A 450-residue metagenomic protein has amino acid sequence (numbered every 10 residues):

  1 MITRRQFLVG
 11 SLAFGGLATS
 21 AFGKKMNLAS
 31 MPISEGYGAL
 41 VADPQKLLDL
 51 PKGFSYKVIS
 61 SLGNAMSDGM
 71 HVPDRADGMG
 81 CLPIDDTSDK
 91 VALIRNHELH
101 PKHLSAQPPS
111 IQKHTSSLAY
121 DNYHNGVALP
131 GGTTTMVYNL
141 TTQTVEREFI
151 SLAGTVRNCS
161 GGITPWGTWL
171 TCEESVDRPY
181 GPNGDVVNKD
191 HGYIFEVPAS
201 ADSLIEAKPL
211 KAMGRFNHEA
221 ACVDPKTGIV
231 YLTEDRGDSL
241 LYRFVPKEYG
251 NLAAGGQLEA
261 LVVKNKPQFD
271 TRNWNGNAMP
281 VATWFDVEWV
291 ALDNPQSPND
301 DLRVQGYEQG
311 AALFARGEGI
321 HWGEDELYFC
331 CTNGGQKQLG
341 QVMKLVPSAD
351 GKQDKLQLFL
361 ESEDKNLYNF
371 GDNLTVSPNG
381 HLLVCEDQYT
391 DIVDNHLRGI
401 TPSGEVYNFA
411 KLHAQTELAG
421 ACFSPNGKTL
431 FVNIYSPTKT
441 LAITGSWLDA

Functional and structural regions predicted by a protein language model:
M1-L8: Twin-arginine (Tat) signal peptide motif
G10-E318, W322-A450: Conserved small-residue
